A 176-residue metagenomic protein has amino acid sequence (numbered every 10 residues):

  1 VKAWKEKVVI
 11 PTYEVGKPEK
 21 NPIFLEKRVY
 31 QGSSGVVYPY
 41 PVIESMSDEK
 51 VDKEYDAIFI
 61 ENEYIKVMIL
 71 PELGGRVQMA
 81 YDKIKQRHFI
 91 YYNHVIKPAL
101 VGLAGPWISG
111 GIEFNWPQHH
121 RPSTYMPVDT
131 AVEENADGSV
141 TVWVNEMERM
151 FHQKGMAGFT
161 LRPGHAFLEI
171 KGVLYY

Functional and structural regions predicted by a protein language model:
K2-V37, A57-E61, I65-P127: Acidic-aromatic substrate-binding/catalytic surfaces of carbohydrate-active enzymes
F24-D52, A57-E61, S109-F167: Extended, loop-rich substrate-binding clefts of extracytoplasmic carbohydrate-active enzymes
V67, A80-Y81, Y92, V144 (+2 more regions): Carbohydrate-recognition beta-sandwich/jelly-roll modules in extracellular/periplasmic carbohydrate-active proteins
V173-Y176: Asparagine-centered strand-capping/turn motif at beta-strand->loop junctions
